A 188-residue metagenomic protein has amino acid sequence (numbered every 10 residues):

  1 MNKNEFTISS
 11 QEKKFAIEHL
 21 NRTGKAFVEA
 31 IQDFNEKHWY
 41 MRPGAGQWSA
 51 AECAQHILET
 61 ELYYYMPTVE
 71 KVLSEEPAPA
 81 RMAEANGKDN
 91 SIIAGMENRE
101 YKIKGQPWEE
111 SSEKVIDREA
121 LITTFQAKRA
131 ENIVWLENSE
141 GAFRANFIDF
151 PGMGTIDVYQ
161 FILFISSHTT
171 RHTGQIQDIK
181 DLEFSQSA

Functional and structural regions predicted by a protein language model:
M1-F15, Y63-T123, F184-A188: Short, helix-capping/interhelical loops that line the mouth of catalytic, cofactor-, or ligand-binding pockets
M1-K3, E29-H38, E100-Q106, G141-F147: Short alpha-helical hairpin
I8-Q47: An N-terminal domain-cap segment
K13-A16, L20, L121-F125, R129 (+1 more regions): Hydrophobic packing residues in well-ordered alpha-helices of helical domains and bundles
H19, A30, V72, G95 (+3 more regions): Residues that form generic nucleotide/phosphate-binding pockets
N21-R22, E36, Q126, R144 (+1 more regions): Short hydrophobic/aromatic segments of transmembrane alpha-helices and their interfaces
G24-F27, Y65, F125, R129-N132: Hydrophobic alpha-helical core bundles mediating ligand binding, dimerization, or RNAP-core interactions
Y40-I92, A130, E137-N138, A142-A188: Short, contiguous alpha-helical
